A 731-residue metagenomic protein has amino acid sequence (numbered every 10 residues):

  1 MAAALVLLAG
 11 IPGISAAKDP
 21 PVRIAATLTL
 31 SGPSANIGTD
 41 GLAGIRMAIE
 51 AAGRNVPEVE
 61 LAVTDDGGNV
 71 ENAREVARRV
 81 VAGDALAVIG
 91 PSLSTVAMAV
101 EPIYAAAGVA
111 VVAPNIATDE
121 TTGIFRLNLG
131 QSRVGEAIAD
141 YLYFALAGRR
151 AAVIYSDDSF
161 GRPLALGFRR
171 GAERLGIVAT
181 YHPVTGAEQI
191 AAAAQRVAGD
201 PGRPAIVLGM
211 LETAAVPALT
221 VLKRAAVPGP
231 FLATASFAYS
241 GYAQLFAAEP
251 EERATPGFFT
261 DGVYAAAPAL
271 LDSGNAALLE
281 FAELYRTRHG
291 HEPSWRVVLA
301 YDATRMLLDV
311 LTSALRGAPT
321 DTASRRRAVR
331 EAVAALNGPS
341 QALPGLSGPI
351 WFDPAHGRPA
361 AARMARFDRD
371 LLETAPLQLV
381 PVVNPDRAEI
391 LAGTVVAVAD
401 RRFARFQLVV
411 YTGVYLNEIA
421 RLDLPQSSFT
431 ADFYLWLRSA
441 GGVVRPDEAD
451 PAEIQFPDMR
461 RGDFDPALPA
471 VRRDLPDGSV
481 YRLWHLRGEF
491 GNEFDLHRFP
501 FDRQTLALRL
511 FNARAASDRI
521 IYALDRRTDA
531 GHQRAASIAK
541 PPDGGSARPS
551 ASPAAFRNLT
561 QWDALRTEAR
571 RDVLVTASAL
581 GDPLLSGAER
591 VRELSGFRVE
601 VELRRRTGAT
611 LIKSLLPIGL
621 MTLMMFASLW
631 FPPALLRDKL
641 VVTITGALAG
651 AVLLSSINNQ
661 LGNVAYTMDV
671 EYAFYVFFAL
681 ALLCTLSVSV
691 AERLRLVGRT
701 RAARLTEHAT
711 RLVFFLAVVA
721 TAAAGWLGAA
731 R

Functional and structural regions predicted by a protein language model:
P21, N36-G41, A51-D119, P183-Q189 (+1 more regions): Beta-alpha junction/loop-to-helix N-cap segments that form part of ligand/metal-binding clefts
V22-R46, T64-V70, D157-G161, P293-V298: Extracytoplasmic "Venus flytrap"
A26, V80-S92, V112-P114, R150-Y155 (+4 more regions): Periplasmic-binding protein-like
L30, I124-T185, A205: An alpha-beta-alpha
T121, L175, L219-Y301, S313-P319: Extracellular/periplasmic periplasmic-binding protein-like sensory domains
A179, A335-A342, S347, W351-P359 (+1 more regions): Soluble non-transmembrane domains of integral membrane proteins
R288-V297, D309-L372: Segments of small-molecule ligand-sensing domains
R598-A717, A723: Channel- or pocket-lining gating/hinge segments that regulate access to a cavity or pore
